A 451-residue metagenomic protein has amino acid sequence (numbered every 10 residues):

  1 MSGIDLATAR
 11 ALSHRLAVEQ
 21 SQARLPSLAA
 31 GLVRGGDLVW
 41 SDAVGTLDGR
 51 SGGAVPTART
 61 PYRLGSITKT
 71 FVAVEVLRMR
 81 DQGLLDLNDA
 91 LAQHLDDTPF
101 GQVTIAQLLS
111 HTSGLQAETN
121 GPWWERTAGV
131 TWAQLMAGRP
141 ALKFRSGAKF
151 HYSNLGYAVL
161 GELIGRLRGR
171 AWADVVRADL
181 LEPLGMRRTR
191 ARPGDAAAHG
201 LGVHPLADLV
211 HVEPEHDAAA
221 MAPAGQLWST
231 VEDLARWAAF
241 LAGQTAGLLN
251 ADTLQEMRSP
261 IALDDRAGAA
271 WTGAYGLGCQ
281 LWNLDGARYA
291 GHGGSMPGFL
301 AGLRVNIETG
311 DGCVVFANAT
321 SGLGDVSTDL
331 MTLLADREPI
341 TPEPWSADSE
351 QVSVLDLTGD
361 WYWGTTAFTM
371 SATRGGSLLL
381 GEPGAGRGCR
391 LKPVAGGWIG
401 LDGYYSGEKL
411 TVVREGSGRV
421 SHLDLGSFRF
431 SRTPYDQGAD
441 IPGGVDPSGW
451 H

Functional and structural regions predicted by a protein language model:
M1-A43, G165-R166, R170, D174-A178 (+1 more regions): Catalytic loop of the DD-peptidase/beta-lactamase superfamily, centered on the K-T-G motif and neighboring
L6-R10, A23-P26, R34-N154, A158-I164 (+3 more regions): Active-site-proximal loop and beta-strand segments within enzyme catalytic domains
E19, L163, P183, R187: Short alpha-helical functional segments enriched in proximate histidine and acidic residues
D86, P122, D174, R187-R190 (+2 more regions): Short, polar/charged, Gly/Pro-enriched helix-capping and turn/loop motifs at alpha-helix termini and inter-helix linkers
H111-G114, E182-M186, F240: Glycine-rich, acidic and aromatic/proline-enriched surface loops and short helix-turn segments that act as binding
N120-E125, R192-G194, N250-D252, A269-G273: Short coil/turn segments at secondary-structure boundaries
E182-L184, R188, P260-L263: Long, well-ordered core segments of solenoidal/helical folds
